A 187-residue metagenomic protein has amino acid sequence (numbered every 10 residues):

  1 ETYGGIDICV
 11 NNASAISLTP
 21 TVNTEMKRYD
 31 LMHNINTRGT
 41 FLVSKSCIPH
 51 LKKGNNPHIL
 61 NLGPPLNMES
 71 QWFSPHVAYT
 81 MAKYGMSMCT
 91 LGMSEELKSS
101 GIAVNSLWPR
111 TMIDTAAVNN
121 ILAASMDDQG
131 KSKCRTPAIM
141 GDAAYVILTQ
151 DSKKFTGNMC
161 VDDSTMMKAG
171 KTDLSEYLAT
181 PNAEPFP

Functional and structural regions predicted by a protein language model:
G5, S87, L97-P109, I113 (+1 more regions): Conserved Rossmann-fold SDR core element
D7-I8, D30, P57-L62, I102-N105: Conserved catalytic-site loops of classical short-chain dehydrogenases/reductases
N12-S17: Conserved NAD(P)H cofactor-binding loop of Rossmann-fold oxidoreductase domains
P20-T21, R28-L31: Substrate-binding pocket helix/loop in short-chain dehydrogenase/reductase
S44-K45, L91: A short, exposed helix-loop element centered on a Lys and neighboring polar residues
K52, P57-S99, R110-I113: Catalytic loop of short-chain dehydrogenase/reductase
S106-L107, D127-P187: C-terminal helical subdomain
